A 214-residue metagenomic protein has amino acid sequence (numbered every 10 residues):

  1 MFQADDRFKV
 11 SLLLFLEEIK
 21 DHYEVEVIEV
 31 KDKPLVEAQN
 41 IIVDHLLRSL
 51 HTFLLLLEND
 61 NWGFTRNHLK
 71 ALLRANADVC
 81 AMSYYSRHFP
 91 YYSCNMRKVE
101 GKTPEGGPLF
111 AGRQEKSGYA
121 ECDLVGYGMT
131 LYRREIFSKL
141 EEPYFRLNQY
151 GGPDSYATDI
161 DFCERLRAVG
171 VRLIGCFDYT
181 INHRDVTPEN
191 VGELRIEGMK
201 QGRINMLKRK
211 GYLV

Functional and structural regions predicted by a protein language model:
Q3-K20: Short, well-formed alpha-helical segments that are part of the catalytic scaffolds of diverse glycosyltransferases
Y23-P34: A short beta-strand-loop structural module common to alpha/beta enzyme folds
K33-A38, Y156: A short, glycine-/small-residue-rich helix N-cap motif at loop->alpha-helix starts within glycosyltransferase
N40-F53: Active-site nucleotide-sugar/metal-binding loop of Leloir-type enzymes
H51-F64: Short beta-strand-to-loop acidic/aromatic patch adjacent to the donor-nucleotide binding site
F64-N148: Conserved catalytic core of nucleotide-sugar-dependent glycosyltransferases
K139-V214: C-terminal catalytic/acceptor-binding lobe
